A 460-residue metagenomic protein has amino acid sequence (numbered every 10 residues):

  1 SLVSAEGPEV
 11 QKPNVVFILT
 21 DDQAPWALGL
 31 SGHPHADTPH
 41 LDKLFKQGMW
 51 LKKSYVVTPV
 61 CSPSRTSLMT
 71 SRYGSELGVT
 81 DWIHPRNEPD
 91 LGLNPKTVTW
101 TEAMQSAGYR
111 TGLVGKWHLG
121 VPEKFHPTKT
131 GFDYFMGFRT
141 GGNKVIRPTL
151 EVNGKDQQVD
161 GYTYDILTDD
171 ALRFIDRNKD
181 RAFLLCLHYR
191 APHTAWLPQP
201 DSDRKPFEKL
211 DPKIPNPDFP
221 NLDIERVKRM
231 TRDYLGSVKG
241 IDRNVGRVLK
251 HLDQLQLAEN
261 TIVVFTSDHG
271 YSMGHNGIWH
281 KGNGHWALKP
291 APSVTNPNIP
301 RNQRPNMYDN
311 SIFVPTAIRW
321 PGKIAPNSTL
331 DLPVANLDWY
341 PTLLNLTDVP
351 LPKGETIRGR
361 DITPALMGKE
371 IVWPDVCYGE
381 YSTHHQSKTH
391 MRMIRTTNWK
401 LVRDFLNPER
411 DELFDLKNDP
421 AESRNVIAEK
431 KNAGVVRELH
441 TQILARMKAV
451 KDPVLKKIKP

Functional and structural regions predicted by a protein language model:
S1-F405, E409-E412, P420-K448, D452-P460: Formylglycine-dependent sulfatase
K417: Residues forming the ATP-binding cleft of Hanks-type serine/threonine protein kinase domains
